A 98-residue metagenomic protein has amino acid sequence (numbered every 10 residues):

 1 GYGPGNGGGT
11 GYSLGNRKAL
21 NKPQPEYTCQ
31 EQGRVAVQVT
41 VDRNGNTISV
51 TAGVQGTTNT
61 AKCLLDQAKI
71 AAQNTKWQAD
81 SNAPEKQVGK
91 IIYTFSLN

Functional and structural regions predicted by a protein language model:
G1-T28, D66-N74: Acidic, low-complexity proline/glycine/alanine-rich linker and hinge segments
S13-L14, Q30-A36, T40-K86: A short, well-structured alpha-helical segment
K90-N98: Short, low-complexity, Pro/Ser/Thr/Gly-rich segments in the mature regions of secreted, periplasmic
